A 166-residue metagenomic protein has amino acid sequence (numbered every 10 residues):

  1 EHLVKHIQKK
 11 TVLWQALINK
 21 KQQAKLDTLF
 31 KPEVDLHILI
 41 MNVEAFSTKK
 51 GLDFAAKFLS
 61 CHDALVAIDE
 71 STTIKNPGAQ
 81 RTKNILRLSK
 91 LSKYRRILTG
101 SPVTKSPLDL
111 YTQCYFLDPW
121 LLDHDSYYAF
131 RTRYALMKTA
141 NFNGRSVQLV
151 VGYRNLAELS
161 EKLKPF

Functional and structural regions predicted by a protein language model:
E1-K21, L117-L121: Conserved helix-turn-beta segment of the N-terminal RecA-like "Helicase ATP-binding" lobe in SF1/SF2 helicases
L3, K50, G78, S89 (+1 more regions): Short, flexible helix/strand-to-coil boundary loops that buttress conserved ligand/catalytic motifs in alpha/beta
W14-A16, M41, L98: Hydrophobic residues at beta-strand termini and immediately following loops that shape nucleotide-binding pockets
Q22-I38, V43-H62, N76: Conserved helix/coil segment N-terminal to the catalytic DExD/H
T48-G51, K75-K83, P107-L108: Short N-terminal helix/helix-N-cap motif within the alpha/beta-hydrolase-1
A64-L65, T82-F166: Conserved P-loop NTPase motor "coupling/switch" region that bridges the ATPase
D69-E70: Walker B catalytic acidic pair
